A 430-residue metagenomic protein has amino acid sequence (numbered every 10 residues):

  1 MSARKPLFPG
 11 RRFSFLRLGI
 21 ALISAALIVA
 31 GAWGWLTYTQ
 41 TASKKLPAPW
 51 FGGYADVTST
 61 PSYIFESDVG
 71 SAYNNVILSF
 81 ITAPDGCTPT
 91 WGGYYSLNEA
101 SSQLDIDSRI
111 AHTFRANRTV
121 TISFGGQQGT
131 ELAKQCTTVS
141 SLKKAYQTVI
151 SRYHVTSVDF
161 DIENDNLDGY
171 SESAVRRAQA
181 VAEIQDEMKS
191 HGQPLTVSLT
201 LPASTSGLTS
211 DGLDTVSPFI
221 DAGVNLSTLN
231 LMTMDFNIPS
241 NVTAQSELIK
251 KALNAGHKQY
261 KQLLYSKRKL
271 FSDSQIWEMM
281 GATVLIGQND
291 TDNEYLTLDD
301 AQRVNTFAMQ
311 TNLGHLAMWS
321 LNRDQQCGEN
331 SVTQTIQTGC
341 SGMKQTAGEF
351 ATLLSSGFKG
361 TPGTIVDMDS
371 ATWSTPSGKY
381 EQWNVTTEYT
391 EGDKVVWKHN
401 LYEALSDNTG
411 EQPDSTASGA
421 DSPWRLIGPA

Functional and structural regions predicted by a protein language model:
M1-S2: N-terminal intrinsically disordered, acidic low-complexity segments at the extreme N-terminus
P6-L18, L36-Q259, L263-R268, Q275-G281 (+3 more regions): Chitinase-like catalytic core of GlcNAc-active glycosidases
L18-W35: Hydrophobic membrane-insertion alpha-helices, especially the h-region of bacterial N-terminal signal peptides
S240-V242, Y265-S266, S272-S274, E388 (+2 more regions): Secreted/periplasmic proteins that engage bacterial cell-wall peptidoglycan
G281-T283, H315-S320: Conserved active-site loop/cleft motifs that coordinate metal ions or position small ligands
E294-H315: Short, low-complexity, polybasic intrinsically disordered segments
D324-S374, R425-A430: Aromatic-rich peripheral "rim/lid" segments of glycoside hydrolase catalytic domains that contact and position glycan
M368-A430: Tryptophan-rich substrate-binding surfaces of secreted polymer-degrading and adhesive proteins
